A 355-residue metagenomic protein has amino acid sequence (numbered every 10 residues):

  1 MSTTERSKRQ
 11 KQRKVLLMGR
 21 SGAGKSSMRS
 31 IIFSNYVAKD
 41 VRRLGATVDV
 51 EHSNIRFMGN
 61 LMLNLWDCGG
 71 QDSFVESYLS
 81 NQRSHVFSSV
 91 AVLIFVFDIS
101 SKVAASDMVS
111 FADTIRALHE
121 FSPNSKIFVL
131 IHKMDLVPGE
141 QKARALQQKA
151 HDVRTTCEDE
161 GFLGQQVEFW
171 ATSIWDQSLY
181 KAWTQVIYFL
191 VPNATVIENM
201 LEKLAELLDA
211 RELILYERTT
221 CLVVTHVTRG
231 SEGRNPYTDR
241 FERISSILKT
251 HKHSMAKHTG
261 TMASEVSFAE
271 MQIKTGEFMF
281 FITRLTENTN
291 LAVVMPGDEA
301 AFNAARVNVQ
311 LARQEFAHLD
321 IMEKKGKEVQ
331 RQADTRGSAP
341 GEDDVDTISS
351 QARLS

Functional and structural regions predicted by a protein language model:
M1-R20, S53, V153-E160, E168 (+4 more regions): Short, flexible boundary segments at extreme N-termini or domain junctions of P-loop NTPases and their
K14-S34: Glycine-rich phosphate-binding P-loop
F33-L61: Switch I (effector-binding) loop of TRAFAC-class P-loop GTPase G-domains
D49-V50, N60-A117: Switch II of P-loop NTPase G domains
A91-V96, S122-D135, D159-T172: Conserved beta-strand/loop subsegment of P-loop NTPase cores
L136-L204, A210-E212, E232-R234, S355: Canonical P-loop GTPase G-domain recognition
I197-E198, T228-I282: A charged amphipathic helix-loop-strand protein-protein interaction module that recurs in cytosolic assemblies
L213-T219: Short hydrophobic alpha-helical segments used for membrane anchoring or interfacial signaling
